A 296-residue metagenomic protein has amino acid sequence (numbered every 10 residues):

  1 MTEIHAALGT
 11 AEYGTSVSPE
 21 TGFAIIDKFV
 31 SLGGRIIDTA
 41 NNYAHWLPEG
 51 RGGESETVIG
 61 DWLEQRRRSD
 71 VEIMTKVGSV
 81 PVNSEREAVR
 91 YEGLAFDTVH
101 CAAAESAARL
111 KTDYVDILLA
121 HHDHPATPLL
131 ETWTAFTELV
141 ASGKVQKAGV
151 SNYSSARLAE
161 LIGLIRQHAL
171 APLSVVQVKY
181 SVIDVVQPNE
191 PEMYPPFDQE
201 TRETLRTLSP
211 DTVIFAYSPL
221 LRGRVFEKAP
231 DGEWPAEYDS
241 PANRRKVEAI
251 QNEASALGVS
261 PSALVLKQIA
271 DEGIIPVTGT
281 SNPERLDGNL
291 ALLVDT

Functional and structural regions predicted by a protein language model:
M1-D70, A141, P219: N-terminal binding-site loop/beta-alpha segment at the start of enzyme catalytic domains that lines or forms
T2-A6, G33-R35, R67-V71, T112-D116 (+4 more regions): Short, well-ordered coil/turn segments that N-cap beta-strands
L8, G22, I37, I59 (+9 more regions): Conserved, mostly hydrophobic/aromatic
G9, A40, L118-H121, S151 (+1 more regions): Conserved residues at the C-terminal ends of beta-strands
G9-T21, E85-D97, H121-T127: Active-site mouth loops of central-metabolism enzymes
V17-V30, E92-L110, A159-G163: Short, acidic/polar
H45, D123, T127-T296: Beta/alpha (TIM)-barrel catalytic core signal, keyed to glycine-rich beta->alpha loops juxtaposed to Asp/Glu that bind
W46-G53, S79-L94, A229-W234: Surface-exposed, active-site-proximal loop segments in enzymatic domains
